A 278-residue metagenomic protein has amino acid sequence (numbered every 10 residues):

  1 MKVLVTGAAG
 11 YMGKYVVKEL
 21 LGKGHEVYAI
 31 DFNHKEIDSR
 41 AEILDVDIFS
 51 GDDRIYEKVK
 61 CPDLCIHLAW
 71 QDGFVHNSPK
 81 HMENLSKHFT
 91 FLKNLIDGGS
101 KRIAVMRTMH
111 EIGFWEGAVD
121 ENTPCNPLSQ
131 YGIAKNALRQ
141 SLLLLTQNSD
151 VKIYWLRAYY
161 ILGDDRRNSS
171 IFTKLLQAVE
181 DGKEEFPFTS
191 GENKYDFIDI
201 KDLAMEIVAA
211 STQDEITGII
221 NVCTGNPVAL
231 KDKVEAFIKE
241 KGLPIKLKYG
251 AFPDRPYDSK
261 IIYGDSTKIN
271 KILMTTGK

Functional and structural regions predicted by a protein language model:
V3-K23: N-terminal Rossmann NAD(P)H-binding glycine-rich loop of SDR-like oxidoreductase domains
T6, I30, C65-L68, I103-M109 (+1 more regions): SDR active-site strand-loop-helix element
D38-G51: Rossmann-fold cofactor-recognition segment
I48-S86: NAD(P)H-binding glycine-rich loop region in Rossmannoid oxidoreductase-like domains and their noncatalytic homologs
F89-Q130: Conserved Rossmann-fold NAD(P)-dependent oxidoreductase catalytic core, especially the SDR/UDP-sugar
A134-A137: Active-site helix of classical SDR
Q140-K194, I200, A236-F237: NAD(P)-dependent short-chain dehydrogenase/reductase
K183, P187-G191, Y195-K278: C-terminal substrate-binding subdomain of Rossmann-fold SDR/epimerase-dehydratase oxidoreductases
